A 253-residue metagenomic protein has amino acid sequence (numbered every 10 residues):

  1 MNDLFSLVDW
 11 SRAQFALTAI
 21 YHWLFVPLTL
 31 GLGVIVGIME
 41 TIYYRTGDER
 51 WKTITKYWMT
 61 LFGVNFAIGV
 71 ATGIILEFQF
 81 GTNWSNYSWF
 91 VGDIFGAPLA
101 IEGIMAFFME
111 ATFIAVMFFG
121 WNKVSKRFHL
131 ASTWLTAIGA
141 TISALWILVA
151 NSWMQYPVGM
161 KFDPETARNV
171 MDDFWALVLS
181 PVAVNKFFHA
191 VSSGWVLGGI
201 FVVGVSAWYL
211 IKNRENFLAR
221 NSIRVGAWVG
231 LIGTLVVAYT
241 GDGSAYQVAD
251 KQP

Functional and structural regions predicted by a protein language model:
M1-P253: Polytopic transmembrane helical bundles with strong interfacial aromatic enrichment
